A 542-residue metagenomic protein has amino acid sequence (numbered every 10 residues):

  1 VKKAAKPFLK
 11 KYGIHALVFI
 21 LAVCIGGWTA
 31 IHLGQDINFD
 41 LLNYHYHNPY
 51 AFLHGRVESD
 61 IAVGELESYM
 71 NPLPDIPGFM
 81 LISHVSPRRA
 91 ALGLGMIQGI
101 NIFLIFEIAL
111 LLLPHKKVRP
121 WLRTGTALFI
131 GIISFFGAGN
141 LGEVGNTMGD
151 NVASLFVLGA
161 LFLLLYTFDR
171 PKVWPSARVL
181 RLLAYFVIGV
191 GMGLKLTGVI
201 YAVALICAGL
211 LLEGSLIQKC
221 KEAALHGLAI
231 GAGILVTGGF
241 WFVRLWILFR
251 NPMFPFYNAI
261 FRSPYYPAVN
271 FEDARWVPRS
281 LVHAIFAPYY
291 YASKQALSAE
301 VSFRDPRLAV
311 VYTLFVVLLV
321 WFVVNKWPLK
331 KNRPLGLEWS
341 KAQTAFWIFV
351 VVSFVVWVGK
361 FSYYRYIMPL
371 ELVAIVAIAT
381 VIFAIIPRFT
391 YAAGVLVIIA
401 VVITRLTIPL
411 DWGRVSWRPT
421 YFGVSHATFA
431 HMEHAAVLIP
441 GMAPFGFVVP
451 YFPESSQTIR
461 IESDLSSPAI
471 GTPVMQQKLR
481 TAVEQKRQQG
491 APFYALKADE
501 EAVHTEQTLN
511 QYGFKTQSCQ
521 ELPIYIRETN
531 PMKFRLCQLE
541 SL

Functional and structural regions predicted by a protein language model:
K2-F8, Y201-L235, V376: Perimembrane helix-loop-helix junctions
G34-N48, H54-D60, G64-G78, V85-R88 (+3 more regions): Extracytoplasmic catalytic/substrate-binding loops of multi-pass membrane glycan-assembly enzymes
L41, H45, V397-S466: Membrane-embedded, lumen/periplasm-facing catalytic core of multi-pass transferases that use lipid-linked donors
H45, E143, G149-F156, G191-L194 (+3 more regions): Hydrophobic/aromatic-rich transmembrane helices and adjacent perimembrane loops
M80, R89-V118, G159, V320-N325: Transmembrane-helix motifs of polytopic, lipid-linked glycan transferases
N101, I105-L110, Y290-L337: Hydrophobic, aromatic-rich transmembrane alpha-helices and their immediate juxtamembrane boundary segments
L104-E107, I132-G139, V152-K172, L180-I188 (+1 more regions): Specific aromatic-rich, kink-prone transmembrane helix
V179-L196, A202-C207, G233-V236, R250 (+1 more regions): Membrane-interface alpha helices of multi-pass inner-membrane proteins
